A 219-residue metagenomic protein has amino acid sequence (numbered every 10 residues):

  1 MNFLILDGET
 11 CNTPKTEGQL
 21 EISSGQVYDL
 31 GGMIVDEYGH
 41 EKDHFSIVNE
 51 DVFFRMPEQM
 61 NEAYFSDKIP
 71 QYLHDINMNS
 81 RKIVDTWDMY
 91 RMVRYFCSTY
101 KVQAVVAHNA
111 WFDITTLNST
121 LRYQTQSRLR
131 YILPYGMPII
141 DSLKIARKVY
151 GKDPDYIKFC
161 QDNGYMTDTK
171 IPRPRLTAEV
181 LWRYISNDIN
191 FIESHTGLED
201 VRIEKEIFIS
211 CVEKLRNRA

Functional and structural regions predicted by a protein language model:
M1-N118, E179: Conserved non-catalytic scaffold segment of RNase H-like nuclease domains
G8-C11, S142, E204: Ser/Thr-centric signal marking residues that sit in or immediately flank functional binding/regulatory motifs
T13-K15, R147, E206: Conserved protein kinase catalytic core
S46-E50, Y131-V149: A short, structured active-site edge motif that brings together acidic residues
I76-R81, S127-L133, D188-S194: Short, polar/flexible loop-turn hinges at active-site or ligand-entry regions and domain interfaces
A104-W111, T115-T116, T120, C160-A219: Acidic, Mg2+-coordinating catalytic module of metal-dependent nucleases/exonucleases that use a two-metal-ion mechanism
F112-I140: Substrate-recognition/cap helix-loop segment adjacent to the acidic, metal-dependent catalytic center of Asp-based
I139-D168: Short alpha-helix plus adjacent loop in nuclease-associated cores
